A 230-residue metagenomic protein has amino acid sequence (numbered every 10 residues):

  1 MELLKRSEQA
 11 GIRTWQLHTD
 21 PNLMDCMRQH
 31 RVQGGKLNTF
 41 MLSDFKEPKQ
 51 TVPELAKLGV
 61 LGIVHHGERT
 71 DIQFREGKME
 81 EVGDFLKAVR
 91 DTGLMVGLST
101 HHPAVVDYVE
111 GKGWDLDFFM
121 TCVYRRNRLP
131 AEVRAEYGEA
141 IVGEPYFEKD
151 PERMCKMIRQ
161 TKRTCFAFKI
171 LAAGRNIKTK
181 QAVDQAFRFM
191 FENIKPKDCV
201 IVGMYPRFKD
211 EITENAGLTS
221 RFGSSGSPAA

Functional and structural regions predicted by a protein language model:
M1-P21, K57-I63: Catalytic domains of carbohydrate-active enzymes, especially glycoside hydrolases
M1-S7, K46-A56, A104, A182-F189: Short, acidic/polar
L3-K5, V32-G34, E152-A230: Structured C-terminal cap/extension of enzyme domains
G11, R31-K36, K57-G62, R90-T92 (+4 more regions): Glycine-enriched alpha-helix->loop->beta-strand junction motifs that scaffold or abut catalytic
W15-L17, L37-M41, I63-H65, V96-L98 (+3 more regions): Hydrophobic faces of well-ordered beta-strands that scaffold small-molecule active sites in alpha/beta enzyme cores
T19-G34, K46-Q50, D71-L86, H102-Y108 (+2 more regions): Active-site-adjacent beta->alpha loops and helix N-cap segments on the catalytic face of soluble alpha/beta enzymes
G67-K78, D91-M95, A135-P145: Surface-exposed cleft-lining segments at the edges of enzyme active sites
E110, W114-G138, P145, I158: Histidine/lysine/aspartate-rich catalytic loop segments that bind and position anionic ligands
